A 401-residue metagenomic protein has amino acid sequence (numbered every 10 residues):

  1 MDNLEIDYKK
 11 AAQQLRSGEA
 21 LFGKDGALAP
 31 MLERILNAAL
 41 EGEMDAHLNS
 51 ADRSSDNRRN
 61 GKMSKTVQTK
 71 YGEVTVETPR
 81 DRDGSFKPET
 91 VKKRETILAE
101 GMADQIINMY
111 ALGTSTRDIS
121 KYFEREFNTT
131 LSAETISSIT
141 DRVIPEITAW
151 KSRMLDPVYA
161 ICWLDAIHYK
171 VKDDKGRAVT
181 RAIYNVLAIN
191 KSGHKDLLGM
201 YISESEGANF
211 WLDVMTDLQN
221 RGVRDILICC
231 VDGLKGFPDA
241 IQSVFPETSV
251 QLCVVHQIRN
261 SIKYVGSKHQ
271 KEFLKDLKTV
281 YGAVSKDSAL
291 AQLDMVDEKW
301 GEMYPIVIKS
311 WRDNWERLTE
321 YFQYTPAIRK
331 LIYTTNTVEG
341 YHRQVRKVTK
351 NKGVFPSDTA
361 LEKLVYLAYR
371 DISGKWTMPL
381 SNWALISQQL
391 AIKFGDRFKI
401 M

Functional and structural regions predicted by a protein language model:
M1-L15, G23-G61, K65-K70: Subset of Sec-pathway N-terminal targeting signals
R58-L112, N128-D141, A208: Basic, short loop/linker segments at the boundary and entry of helix-turn-helix/winged-helix-like folds
P79-R82, T90-E95, T129-A133, R142-V231 (+5 more regions): RNase H-like nuclease fold core
K87, S261-A289, M295: Metal-dependent DNA phosphodiester-chemistry modules and their immediately adjacent helices/loops in DNA-processing
R117-N128: DNA-recognition alpha helix
I228-K235, A240-D276: Conserved beta-strand -> loop -> alpha-helix junction used to position metal-binding or nucleic-acid-contacting
T279-M401: Acidic/histidine-rich catalytic cores and adjacent linkers of DNA breakage/strand-transfer/modification proteins
